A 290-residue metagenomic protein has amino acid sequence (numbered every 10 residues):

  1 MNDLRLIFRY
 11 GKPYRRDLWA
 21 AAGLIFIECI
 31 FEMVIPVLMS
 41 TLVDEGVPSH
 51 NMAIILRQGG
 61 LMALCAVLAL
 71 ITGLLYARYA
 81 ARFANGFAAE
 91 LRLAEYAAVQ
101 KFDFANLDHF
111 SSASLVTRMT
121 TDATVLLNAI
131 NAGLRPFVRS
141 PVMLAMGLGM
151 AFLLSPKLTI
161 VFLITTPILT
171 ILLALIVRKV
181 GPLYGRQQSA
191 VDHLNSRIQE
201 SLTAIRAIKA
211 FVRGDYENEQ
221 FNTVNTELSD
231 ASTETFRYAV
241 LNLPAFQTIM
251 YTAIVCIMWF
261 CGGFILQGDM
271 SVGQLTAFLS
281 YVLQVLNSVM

Functional and structural regions predicted by a protein language model:
M1-E32, M39, V47-M62, T72 (+14 more regions): Membrane-integrated ABC transporters
F8, P13-R16, K101-A105, T121-I130 (+6 more regions): An intracellular "coupling" helix at the cytosolic face of ABC transporter transmembrane type-1 domains
P13, D17-I27, L61, C65 (+3 more regions): Transmembrane helices of ABC transporter permease
E28, E32-P36, L64, A69-A84 (+8 more regions): Alpha-helical transmembrane segments
I35-M39, G60, Y76, A80 (+8 more regions): Hydrophobic/aromatic residues in alpha-helical transmembrane segments
T41, E45, K101, F152 (+5 more regions): Transmembrane helix-loop junction
H50-R57, M150-I164, E234-M290: Helix-loop-helix
F104, H109, M146, S155-P156 (+3 more regions): Short, conserved catalytic or interaction motifs in soluble domains
